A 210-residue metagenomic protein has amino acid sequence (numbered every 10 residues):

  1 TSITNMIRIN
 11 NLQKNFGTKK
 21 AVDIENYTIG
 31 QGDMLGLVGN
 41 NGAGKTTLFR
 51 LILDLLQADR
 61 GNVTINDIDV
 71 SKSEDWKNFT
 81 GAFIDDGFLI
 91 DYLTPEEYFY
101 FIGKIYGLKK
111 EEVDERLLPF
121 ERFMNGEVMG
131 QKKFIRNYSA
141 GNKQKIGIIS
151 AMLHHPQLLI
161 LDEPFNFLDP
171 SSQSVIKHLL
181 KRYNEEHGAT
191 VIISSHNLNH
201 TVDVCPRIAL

Functional and structural regions predicted by a protein language model:
V38-N40: The feature captures the beta-strand-to-loop junction immediately N-terminal to the Walker
L53: Helix-to-loop junction immediately C-terminal to a conserved catalytic motif
G61-W76: Conserved ABC transporter NBD signature motif
L153-Q157: A short, proline-enriched helix->beta-strand linker immediately N-terminal to the Walker B motif in ABC-type P-loop
L159-E163: Catalytic Walker B motif of ABC-type/P-loop ATPase nucleotide-binding domains
P170-S172: Helix N-cap at the start of a conserved alpha-helix in ABC-type nucleotide-binding domains
S194-H196: H-loop/switch region of ABC-family ATPase nucleotide-binding domains
T201-D203: A short, surface-exposed alpha-helical micro-motif characterized by mixed small hydrophobic and charged/polar residues
